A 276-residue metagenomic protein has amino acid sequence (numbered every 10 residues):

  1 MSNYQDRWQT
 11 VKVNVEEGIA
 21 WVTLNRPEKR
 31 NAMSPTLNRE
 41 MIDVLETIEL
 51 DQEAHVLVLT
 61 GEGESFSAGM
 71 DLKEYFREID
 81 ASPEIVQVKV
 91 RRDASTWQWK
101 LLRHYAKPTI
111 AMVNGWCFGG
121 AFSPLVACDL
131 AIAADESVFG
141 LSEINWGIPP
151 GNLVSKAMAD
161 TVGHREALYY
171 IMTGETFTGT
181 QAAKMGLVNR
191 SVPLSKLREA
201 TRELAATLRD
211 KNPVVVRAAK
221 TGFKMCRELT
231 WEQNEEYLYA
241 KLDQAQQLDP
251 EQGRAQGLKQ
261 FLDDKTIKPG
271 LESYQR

Functional and structural regions predicted by a protein language model:
M1-E17, G174-G179, E199, E203-A206 (+1 more regions): C-terminal alpha-helix plus adjacent terminal tail
M1-E62: Conserved CoA-thioester-binding segment of acyl-CoA-metabolizing enzymes
V22, R26, M41, L59 (+7 more regions): Terminal peptide-recognition signature
T36-E40, A94, L101, A200 (+2 more regions): Charged catalytic carboxylate motif
D51, Y105-A106, D264: Acidic-histidine catalytic/liganding microenvironments
G61-K100, C117, N145-G147, T230 (+3 more regions): Glycine- (often His-adjacent) and acidic-residue-rich active-site loop that binds/positions the CoA thioester
A94-Q98, L153-A157, E166, A218 (+2 more regions): Hydrophobic alpha-helical segments typical of transmembrane helices and their membrane-interface/capping positions
K100-P213: Crotonase-fold acyl-CoA enzyme core
